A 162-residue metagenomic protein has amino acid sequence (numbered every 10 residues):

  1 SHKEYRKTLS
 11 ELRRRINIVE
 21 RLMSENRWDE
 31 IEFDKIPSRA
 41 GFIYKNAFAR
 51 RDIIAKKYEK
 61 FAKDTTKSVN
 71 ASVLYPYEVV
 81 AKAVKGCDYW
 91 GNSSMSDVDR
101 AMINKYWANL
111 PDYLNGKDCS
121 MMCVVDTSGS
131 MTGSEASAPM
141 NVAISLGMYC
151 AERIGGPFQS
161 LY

Functional and structural regions predicted by a protein language model:
S1-V142, E152-Y162: Long lumenal/extracellular ectodomains of secretory and single-pass membrane proteins
